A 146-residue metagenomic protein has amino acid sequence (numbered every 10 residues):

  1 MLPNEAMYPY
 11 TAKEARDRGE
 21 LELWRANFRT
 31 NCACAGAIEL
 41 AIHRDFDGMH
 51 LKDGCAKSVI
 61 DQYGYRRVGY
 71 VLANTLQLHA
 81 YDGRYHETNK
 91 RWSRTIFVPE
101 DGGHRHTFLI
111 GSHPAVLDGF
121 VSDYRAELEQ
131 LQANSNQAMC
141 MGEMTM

Functional and structural regions predicted by a protein language model:
M1-T145: Gram-negative host-targeted secretion-system effectors, predominantly Type III and Type IV, recognized via long
